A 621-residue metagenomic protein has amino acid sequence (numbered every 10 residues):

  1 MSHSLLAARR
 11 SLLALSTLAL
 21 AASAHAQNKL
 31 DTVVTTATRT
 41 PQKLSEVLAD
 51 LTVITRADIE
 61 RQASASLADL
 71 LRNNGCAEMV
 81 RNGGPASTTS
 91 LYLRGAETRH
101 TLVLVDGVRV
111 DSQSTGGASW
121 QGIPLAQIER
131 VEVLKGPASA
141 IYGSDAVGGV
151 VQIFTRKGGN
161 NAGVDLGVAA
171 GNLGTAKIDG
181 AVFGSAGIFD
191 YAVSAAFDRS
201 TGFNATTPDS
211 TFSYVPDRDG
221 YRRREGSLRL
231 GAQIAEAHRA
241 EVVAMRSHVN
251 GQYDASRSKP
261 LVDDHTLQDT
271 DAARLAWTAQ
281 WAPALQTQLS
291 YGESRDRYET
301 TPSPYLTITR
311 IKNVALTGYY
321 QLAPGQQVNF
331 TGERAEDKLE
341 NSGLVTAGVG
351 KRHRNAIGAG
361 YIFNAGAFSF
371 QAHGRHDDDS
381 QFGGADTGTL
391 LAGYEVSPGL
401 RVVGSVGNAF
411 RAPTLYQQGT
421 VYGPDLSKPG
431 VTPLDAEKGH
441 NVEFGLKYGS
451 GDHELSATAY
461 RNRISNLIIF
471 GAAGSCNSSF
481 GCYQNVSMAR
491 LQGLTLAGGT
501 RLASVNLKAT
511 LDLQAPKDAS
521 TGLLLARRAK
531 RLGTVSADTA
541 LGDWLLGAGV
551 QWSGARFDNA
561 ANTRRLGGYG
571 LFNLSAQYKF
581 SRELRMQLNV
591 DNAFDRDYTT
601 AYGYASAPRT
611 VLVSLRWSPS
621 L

Functional and structural regions predicted by a protein language model:
K29-Q62, S90, T98: N-terminal periplasmic "start-of-domain" segments of outer-membrane beta-barrel proteins
A68, R72-V108, E129: Extracytoplasmic beta-strand/coil segments of soluble accessory domains associated with Gram-negative outer-membrane
V108-K135: Short acidic/polar hinge/loop motifs at secondary-structure boundaries that mediate gating or recognition
S139-A140, Q152, G159-N161, G167-A169 (+1 more regions): Periplasmic-side early beta-strands and strand-to-turn transitions of outer-membrane beta-barrels
V215-D337, L455: Outer-membrane beta-barrel domain signature, strongest for Gram-negative TonB-dependent receptors and also present
S258-Q280, T307-R310, S380-Q381, E395 (+5 more regions): Outer-membrane beta-barrel signature, preferentially recognizing the C-terminal barrel domain of Gram-negative
P324, F363-F370, A459-R463, C482-A561 (+4 more regions): Gram-negative outer-membrane beta-barrel transporters
G445-K447, A607-L621: Outer-membrane beta-barrel "beta-signal"
